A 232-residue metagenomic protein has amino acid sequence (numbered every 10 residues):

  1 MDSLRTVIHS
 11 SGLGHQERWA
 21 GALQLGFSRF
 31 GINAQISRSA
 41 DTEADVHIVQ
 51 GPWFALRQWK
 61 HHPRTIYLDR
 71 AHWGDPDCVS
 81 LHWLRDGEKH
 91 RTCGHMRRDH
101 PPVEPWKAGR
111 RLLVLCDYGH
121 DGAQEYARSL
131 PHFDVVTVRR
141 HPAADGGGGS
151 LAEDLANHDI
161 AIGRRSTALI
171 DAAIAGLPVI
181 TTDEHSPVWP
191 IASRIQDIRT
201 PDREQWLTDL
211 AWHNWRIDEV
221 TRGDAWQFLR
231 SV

Functional and structural regions predicted by a protein language model:
M1-Q50, R222-V232: N-terminal pre-catalytic "stem/leader" segment of glycosyltransferase-like enzymes
M1-S3, S39-V46, Q58-H62, P105-R110 (+3 more regions): Flexible, charged surface loops at secondary-structure boundaries
I8-S11, Q50-P52, L68-W73, L112-H120 (+2 more regions): Short loop/turn segments at strand-loop or loop-helix junctions that form parts of catalytic or ligand-binding pockets
G12-R18, W53-R57, G119-Q124, A143-A144 (+1 more regions): Short acidic, S/G/P-rich loop/turn micro-motifs used as interaction or catalytic elements
I36-T42, F54, V138-P187: Donor nucleotide-activated moiety binding/catalytic core segment of transferases that use nucleotide-activated donors
W53-W83, A172-V188: A short, gly/pro- and small-residue-rich
C78-R110, W189-V232: Leloir-type glycosyltransferase catalytic cores
E104, A108-G146: Conserved catalytic-core segment of nucleotide-activated headgroup transferases in glycan assembly
